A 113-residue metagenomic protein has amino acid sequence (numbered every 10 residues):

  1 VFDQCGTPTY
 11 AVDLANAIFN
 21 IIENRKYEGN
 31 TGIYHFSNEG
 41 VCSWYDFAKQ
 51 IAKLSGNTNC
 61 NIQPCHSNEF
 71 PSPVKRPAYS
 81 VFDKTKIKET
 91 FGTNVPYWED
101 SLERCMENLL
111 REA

Functional and structural regions predicted by a protein language model:
V1-D3, Q63-S67, W98: Conserved beta-strand termini and adjacent loop/short-helix elements that scaffold enzyme active sites in alpha/beta
V1-E23: Substrate-positioning beta->alpha
G6-T9, C42, F82, T93-P96: Residue-level signal for the nucleotide or nucleotide-sugar donor/cofactor binding architecture
L14, I18, F36, F47 (+2 more regions): Non-catalytic, hydrophobic alpha-helical segments
I22-K26, S55, F91, L109 (+1 more regions): A general structural signal marking secondary-structure boundaries and capping sites
N24-P73: Mid/C-terminal beta-alpha module of Rossmann-like enzyme folds, strongest in SDR-family dehydrogenases/epimerases
N68-K88: A hydrophobic C-terminal alpha-helical subdomain
W98-A113: Amphipathic terminal alpha-helices
